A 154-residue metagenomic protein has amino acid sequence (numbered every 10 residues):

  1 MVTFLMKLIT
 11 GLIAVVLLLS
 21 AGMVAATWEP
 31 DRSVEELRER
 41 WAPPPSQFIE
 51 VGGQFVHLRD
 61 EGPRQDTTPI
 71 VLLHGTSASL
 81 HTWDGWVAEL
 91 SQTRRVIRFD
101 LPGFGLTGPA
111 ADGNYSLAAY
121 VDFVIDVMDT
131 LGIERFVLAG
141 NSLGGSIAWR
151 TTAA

Functional and structural regions predicted by a protein language model:
V2-T68, T93-R94, I133-E134: Alpha/beta-hydrolase fold catalytic core
P44, T82-G85, E89, A119-D126 (+1 more regions): Alpha-helical elements of Rossmann-like donor-binding domains used by nucleotide-donor carbohydrate transfer enzymes
P45, V51-G53, R59-E61, L101-A139: Active-site loop/oxyanion-hole signature of alpha/beta-hydrolase fold enzymes
Q54, E61-L106: Conserved HGGG/HGGXW glycine-rich cap/lid loop of the alpha/beta-hydrolase fold
A78-S79, G113, G145: Nucleotide-sugar-dependent glycosyltransferase donor-binding/catalytic pocket residues
V87-S91, G113-Y115, A154: Glycine-rich, phosphate-binding/catalytic loops in enzymes
T93, T130-A154: Conserved hydrolase catalytic core segment
